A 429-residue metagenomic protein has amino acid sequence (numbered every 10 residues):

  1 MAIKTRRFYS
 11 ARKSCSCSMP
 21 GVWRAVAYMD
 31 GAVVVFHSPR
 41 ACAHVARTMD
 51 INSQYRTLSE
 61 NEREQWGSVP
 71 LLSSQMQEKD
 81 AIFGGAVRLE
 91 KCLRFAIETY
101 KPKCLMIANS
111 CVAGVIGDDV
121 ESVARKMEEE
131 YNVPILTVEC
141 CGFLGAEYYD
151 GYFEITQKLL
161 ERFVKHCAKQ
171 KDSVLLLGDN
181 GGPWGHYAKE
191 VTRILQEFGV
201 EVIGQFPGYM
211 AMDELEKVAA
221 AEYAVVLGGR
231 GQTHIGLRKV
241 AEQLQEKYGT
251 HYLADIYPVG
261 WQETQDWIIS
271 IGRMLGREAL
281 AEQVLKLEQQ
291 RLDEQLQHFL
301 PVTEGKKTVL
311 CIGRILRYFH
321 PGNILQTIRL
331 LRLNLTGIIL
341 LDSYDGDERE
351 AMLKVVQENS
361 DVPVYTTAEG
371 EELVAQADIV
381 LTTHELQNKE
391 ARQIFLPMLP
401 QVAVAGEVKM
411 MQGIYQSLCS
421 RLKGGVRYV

Functional and structural regions predicted by a protein language model:
M1-V429: An N-terminal assembly and electron-transfer interface module characteristic of large anaerobic redox and radical
